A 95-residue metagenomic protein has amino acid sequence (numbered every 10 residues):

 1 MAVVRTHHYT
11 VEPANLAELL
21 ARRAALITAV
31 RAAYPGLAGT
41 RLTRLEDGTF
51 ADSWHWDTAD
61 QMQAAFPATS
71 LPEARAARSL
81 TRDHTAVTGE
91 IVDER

Functional and structural regions predicted by a protein language model:
A2-V3, H8-T10, A33, L37-A51 (+1 more regions): Glycine-rich beta-strand-turn "strand-cap" elements at beta-sheet edges
T10-A21: Short, surface-exposed ligand-recognition loops at beta-strand->loop->(often short) alpha-helix junctions that present
V11-P13, W56-A59: Structural beta->alpha junctions
A17, T58-A68: Short amphipathic alpha-helices within nucleic acid-binding modules
A21-A25, A65-A74: Short amphipathic alpha-helices in soluble, non-transmembrane regions that often serve as interface/regulatory elements
A24-A32: Short amphipathic alpha-helix segments
